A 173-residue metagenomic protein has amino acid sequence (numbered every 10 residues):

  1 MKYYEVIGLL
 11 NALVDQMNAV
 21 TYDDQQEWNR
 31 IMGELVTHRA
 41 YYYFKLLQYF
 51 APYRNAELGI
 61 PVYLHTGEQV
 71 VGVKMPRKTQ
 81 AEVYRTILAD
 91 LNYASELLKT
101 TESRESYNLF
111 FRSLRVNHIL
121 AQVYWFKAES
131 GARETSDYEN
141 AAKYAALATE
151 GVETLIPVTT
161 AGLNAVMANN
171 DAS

Functional and structural regions predicted by a protein language model:
M1, T66-M75, T79: Short, solvent-exposed loop/beta-turn-alpha elements that line the ligand-binding surface or hinge of extracytoplasmic
M1-F50, K78-E82, N92-R104: Conserved, well-structured interaction surfaces
L9, V36, V83, D90 (+5 more regions): Alpha-helical solenoid repeat scaffolds, predominantly canonical TPR units
I31, H38, K45, R112 (+2 more regions): "A position-specific structural signal for the A-helix of alpha-solenoid helical repeats
L47-R54, E102, F126-T135: Short coil/turn linking the two alpha-helices of tandem helical-hairpin repeats
Y53-G67: Short, flexible, mixed-charge acidic loops at enzyme active sites
L88, T135-S173: Hydrophobic-face positions in mid-chain alpha helices that act as interaction patches
